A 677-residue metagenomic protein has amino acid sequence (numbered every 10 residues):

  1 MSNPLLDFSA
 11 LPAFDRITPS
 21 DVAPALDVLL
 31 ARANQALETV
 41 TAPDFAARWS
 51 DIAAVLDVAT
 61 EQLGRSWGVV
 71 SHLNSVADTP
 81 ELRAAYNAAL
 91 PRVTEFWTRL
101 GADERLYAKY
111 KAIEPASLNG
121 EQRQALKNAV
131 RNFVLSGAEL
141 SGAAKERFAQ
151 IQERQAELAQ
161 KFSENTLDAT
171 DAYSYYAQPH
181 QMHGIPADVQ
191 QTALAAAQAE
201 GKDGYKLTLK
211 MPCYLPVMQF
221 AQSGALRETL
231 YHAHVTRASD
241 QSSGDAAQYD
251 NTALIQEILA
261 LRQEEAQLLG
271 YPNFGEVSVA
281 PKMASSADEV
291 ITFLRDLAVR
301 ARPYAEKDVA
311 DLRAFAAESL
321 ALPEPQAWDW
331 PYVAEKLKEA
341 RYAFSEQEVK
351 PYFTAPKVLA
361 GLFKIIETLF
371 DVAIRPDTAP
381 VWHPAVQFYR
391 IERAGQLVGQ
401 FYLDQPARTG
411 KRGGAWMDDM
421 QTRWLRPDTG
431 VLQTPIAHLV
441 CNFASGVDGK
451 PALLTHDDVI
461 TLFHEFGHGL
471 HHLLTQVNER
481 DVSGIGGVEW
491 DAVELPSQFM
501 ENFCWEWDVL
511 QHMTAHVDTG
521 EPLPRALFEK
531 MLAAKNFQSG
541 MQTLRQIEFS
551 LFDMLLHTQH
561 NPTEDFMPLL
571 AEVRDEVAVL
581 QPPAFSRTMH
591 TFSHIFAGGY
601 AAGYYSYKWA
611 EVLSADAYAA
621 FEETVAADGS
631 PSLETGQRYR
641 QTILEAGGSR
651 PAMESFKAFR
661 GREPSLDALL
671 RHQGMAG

Functional and structural regions predicted by a protein language model:
M1-P186, F621: N-terminal helix-rich structural modules
M1-P24, V28, G184, G204-K206 (+11 more regions): C-terminal, non-catalytic "cap/extension" segments appended to globular domains
L6-D21, V70-A89, K111-Q150, T208-A253 (+6 more regions): Short His/Asp/Glu-rich catalytic/ion-coordination signatures at enzyme active sites or charged loops
A23, D27-L30, N34-L37, A53 (+25 more regions): Short, well-ordered alpha-helical packing segments
A31, Q35, T39-A46, Q62-T79 (+24 more regions): Intrinsically disordered or highly flexible coil/loop and linker segments, enriched in small and charged/polar residues
E61-H72, R131, H232, P331-K338 (+2 more regions): Short, hydrophobic/amphipathic alpha-helical patches that form generic packing surfaces within helical domains
A125-L126, E157-Q160, E164, A169-L209 (+8 more regions): Active-site-proximal, well-structured secondary-structure segments within enzyme catalytic domains
A444-F463: Short pre-active-site segment immediately N-terminal to the catalytic Zn-binding motif
